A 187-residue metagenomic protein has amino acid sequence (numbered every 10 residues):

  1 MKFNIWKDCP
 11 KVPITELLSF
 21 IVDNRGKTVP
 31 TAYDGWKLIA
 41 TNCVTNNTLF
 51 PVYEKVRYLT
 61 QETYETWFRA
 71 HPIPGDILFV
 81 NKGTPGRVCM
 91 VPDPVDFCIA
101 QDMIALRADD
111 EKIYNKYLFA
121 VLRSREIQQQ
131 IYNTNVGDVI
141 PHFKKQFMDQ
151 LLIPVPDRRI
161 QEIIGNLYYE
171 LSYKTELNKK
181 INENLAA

Functional and structural regions predicted by a protein language model:
M1-N24, Q150-A187: Non-catalytic DNA-recognition/assembly elements of restriction-modification systems
K7-P10, K37, D96-F97, A120 (+1 more regions): Residues that recognize and position ribonucleotide moieties
P10-V29, N42-P74: Sequence-specific dsDNA recognition surfaces
D23, T45, T84, P94 (+1 more regions): Flexible, active-site-proximal loop/turn residues at the rims of small-molecule/cofactor binding pockets and catalytic
Y33-G35: Membrane-cytosol interface segments
A40-T41, Y58-R123: A short beta-sheet element
F97-I104, V136-G165, Y169: A short glycine-rich beta-alpha junction/loop motif
N115-F147: Short, positively charged
